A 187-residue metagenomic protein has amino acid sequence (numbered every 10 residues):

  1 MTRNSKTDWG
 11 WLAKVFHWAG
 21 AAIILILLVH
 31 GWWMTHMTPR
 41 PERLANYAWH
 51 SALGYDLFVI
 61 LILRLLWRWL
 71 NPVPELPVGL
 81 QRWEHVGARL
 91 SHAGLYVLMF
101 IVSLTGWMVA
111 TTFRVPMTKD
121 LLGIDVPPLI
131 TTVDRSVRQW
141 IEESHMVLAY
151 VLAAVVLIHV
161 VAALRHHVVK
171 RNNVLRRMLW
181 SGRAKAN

Functional and structural regions predicted by a protein language model:
M1-N187: Membrane-embedded alpha-helical bundles that constitute the cytochrome b-like, heme-associated redox core of multi-pass
